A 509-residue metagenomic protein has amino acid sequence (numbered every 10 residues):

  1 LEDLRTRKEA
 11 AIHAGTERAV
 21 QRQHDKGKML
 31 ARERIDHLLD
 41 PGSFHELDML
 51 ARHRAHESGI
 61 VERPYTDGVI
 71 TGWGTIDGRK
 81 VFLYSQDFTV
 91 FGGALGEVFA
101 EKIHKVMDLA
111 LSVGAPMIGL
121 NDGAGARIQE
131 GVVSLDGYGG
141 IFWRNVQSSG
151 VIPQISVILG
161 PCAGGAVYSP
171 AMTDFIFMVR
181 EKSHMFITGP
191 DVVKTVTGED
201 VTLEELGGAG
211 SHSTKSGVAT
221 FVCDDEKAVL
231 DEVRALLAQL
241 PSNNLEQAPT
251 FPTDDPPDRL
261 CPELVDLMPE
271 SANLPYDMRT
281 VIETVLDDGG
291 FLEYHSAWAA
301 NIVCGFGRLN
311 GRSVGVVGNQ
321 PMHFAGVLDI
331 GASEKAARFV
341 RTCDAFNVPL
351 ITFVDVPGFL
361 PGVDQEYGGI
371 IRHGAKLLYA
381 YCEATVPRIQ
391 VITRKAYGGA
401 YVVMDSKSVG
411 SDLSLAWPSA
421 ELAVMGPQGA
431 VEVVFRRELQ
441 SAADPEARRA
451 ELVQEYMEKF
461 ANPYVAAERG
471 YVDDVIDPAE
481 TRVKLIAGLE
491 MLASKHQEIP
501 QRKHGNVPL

Functional and structural regions predicted by a protein language model:
L1-L509: Ligand-binding clefts of soluble mixed alpha/beta catalytic domains
